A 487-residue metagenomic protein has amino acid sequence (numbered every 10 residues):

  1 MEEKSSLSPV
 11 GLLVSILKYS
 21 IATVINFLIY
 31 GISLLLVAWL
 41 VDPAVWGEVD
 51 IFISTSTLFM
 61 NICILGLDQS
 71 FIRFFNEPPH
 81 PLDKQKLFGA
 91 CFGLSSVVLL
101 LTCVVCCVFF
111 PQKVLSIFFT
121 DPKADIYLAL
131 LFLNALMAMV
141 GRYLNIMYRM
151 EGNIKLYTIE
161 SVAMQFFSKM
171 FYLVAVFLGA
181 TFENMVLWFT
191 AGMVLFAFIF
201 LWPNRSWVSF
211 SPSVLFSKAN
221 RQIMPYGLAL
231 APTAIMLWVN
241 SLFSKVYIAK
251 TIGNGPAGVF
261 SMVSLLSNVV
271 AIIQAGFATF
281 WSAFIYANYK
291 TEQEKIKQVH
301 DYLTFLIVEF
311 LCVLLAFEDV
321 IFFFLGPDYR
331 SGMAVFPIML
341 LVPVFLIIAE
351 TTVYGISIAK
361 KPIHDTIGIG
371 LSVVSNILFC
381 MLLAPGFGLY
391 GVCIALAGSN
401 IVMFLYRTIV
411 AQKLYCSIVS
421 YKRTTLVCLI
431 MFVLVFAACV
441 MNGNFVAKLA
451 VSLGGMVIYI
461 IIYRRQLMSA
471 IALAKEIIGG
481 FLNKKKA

Functional and structural regions predicted by a protein language model:
M1-L12, K123, K155, F182-V186 (+4 more regions): Interhelical loop/hinge segments that connect adjacent transmembrane helices in multipass membrane
E2-K4, A438-A487: Membrane-proximal transmembrane or re-entrant/amphipathic helices at the cytosolic face
S8-Q69, L99, C103, C107 (+7 more regions): Signature of the first transmembrane helix
L13, F110-L131, A316-E350, Y354: Interfacial segments at transmembrane-helix termini and the short loops linking adjacent helices
L13, L136-E160, L340-L371, A411: Membrane-interface junctions at transmembrane-helix termini in multi-pass inner-membrane proteins
A38-E48, E151-L156, F166-F198, I363 (+2 more regions): Membrane-interface helix-loop junctions in multi-pass transport and translocation proteins
C63-P79, M150, V263, S267-Q293 (+2 more regions): Helix-loop junctions and terminal segments of transmembrane helices in multi-pass membrane transport/translocation
G93-P232: Hydrophobic transmembrane helix module of multi-pass membrane transport proteins
